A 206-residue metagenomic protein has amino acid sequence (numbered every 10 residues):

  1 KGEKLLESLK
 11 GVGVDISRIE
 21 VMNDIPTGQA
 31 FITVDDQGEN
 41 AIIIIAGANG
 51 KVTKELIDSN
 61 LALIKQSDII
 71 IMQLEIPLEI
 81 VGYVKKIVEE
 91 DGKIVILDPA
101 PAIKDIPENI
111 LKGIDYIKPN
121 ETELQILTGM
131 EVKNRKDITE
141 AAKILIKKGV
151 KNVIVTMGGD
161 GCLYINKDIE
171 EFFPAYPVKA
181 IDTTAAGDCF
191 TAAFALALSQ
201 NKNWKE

Functional and structural regions predicted by a protein language model:
K1-Q29: Substrate-binding N-lobe of the ribokinase-like
K10, E89, I146: Anion (oxyanion) recognition and catalysis
S17-M22, I32-I69, L74: Conserved phosphate-binding/catalytic loop of the ribokinase/pfkB sugar-kinase fold
Q29-T33, A41, G161-I165: Short beta-strand scaffold segments in enzyme catalytic cores
G47-N49, A100-A102, T122-L124, Y176-K179: Short, acidic/turn-prone active-site loops that include or flank metal/cofactor- and phosphate-binding residues
S67-E140, G161-C162: Conserved beta-alpha-beta core of the PfkB/ribokinase-like small-molecule kinase fold
K104, E108-N109, G113, R135-E206: Conserved phosphate-binding/catalytic region of the ribokinase-like
